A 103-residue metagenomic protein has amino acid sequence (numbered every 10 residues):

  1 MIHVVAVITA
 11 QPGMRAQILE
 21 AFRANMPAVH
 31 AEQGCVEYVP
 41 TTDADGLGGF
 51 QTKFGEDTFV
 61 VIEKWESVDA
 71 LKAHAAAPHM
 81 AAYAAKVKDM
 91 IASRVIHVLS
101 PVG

Functional and structural regions predicted by a protein language model:
M1-I2, G103: Absolute protein N-terminus
I2-T9, V39-A75: Short, well-ordered beta-strand segments in beta-rich or mixed alpha/beta enzyme and ligand-binding folds
Q11-M14: Short, surface-exposed ligand-recognition loops at beta-strand->loop->(often short) alpha-helix junctions that present
A16-P40, H79-Y83, V87: Short amphipathic alpha-helical segments
P27, G34, A70, A92-I96: Generic structural signal for secondary-structure transition and capping sites
V39-D57, A82-G103: Glycine-rich beta-strand-turn "strand-cap" elements at beta-sheet edges
